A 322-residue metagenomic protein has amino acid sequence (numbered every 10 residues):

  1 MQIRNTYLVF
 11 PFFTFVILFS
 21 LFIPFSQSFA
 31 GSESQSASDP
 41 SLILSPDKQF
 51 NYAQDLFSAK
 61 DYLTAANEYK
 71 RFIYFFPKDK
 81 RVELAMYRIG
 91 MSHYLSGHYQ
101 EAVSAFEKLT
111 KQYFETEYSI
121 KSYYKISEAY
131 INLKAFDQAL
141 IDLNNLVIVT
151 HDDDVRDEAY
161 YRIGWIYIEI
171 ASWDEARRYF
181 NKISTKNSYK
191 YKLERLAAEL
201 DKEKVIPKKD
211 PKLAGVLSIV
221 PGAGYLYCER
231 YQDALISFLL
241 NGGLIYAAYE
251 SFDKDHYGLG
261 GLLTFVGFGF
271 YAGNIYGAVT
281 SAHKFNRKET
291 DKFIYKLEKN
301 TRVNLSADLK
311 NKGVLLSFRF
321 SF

Functional and structural regions predicted by a protein language model:
I3, F29-A37, S41, S45-P46 (+8 more regions): Replace "edges of transmembrane helices
D39-L42, I73-V82, T110-K121, V147-R156 (+3 more regions): Short solvent-exposed coil/turn linkers within tandem alpha-helical repeat scaffolds
L44-K78, M91, L95: Alpha-helical segment of the N-proximal tetratricopeptide repeat
L84, H98, Y118-K121, E128 (+5 more regions): Hydrophobic alpha-helical membrane segments
